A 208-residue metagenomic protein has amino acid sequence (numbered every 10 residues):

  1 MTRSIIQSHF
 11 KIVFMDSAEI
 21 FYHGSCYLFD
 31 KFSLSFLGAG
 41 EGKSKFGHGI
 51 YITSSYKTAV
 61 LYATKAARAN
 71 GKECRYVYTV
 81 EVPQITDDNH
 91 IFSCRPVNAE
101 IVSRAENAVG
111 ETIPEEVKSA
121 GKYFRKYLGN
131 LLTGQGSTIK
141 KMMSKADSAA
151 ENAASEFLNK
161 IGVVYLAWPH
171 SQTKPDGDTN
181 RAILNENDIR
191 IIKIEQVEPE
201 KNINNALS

Functional and structural regions predicted by a protein language model:
T2, F10, D16-K45, T53-Y56 (+1 more regions): Active-site and NAD+-binding cores of ADP-ribose-processing enzymes
G49: Active-site rim elements
